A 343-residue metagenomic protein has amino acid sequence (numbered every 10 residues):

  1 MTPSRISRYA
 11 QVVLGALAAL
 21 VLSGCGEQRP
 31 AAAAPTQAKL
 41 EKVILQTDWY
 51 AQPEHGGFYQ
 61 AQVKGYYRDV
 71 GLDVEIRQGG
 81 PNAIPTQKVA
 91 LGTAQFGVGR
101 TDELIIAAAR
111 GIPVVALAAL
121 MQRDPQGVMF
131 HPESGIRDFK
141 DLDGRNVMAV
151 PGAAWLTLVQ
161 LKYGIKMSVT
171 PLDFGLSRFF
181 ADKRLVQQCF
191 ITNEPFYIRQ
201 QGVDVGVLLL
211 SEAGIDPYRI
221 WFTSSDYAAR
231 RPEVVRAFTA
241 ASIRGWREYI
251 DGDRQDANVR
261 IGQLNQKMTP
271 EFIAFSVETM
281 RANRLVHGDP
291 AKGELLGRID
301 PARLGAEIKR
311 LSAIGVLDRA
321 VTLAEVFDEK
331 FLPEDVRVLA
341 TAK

Functional and structural regions predicted by a protein language model:
T2-L14: Bacterial N-terminal signal peptides that target proteins for export
V21-G24: C-terminal motif of bacterial Sec signal peptides marking the signal peptidase cleavage site
G26-Q28: Bacterial signal peptide processing site
A34-C189, L208-L209, I215: Short, glycine-/small- and polar/acidic-enriched structural segments that line small-molecule recognition paths
V63, A90, A109, V147 (+6 more regions): Sec-exported extracytoplasmic/periplasmic mature domains
L120-M129, R199-R231, V235, T239 (+1 more regions): Periplasmic-binding protein-like
A229-V316: Secondary-structure end/capping motifs
L304-K343: Conserved C-terminal helix/tail region of periplasmic/extracytoplasmic solute-binding proteins
